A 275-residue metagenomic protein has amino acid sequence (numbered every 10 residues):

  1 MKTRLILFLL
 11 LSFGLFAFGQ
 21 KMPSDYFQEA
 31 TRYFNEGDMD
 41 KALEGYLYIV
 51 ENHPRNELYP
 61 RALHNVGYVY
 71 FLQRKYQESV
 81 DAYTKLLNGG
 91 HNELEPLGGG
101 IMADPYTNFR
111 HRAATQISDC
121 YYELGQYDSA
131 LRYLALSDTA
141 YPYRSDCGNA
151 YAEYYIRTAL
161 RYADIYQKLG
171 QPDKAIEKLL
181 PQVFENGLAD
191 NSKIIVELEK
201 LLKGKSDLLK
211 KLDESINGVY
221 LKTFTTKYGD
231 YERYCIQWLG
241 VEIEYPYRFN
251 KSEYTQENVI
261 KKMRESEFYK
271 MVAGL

Functional and structural regions predicted by a protein language model:
R4-G14: Sec-dependent N-terminal signal peptides
F18-L275: Acidic, polar-rich low-complexity tracts and alpha-helical solenoid repeat scaffolds
